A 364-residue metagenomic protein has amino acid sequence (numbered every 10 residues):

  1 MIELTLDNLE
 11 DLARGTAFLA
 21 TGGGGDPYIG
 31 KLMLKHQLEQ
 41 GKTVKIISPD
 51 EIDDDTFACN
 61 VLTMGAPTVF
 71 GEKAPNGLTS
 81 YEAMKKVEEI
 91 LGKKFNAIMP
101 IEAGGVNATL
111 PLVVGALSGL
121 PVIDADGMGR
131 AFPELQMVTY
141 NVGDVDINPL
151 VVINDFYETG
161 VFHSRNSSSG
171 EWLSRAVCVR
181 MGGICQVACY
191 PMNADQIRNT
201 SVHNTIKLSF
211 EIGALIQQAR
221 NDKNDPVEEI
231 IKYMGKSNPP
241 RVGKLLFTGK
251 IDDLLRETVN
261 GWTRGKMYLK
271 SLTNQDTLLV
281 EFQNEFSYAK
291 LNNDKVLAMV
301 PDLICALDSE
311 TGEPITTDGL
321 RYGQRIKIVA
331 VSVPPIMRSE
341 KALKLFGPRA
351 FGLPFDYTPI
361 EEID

Functional and structural regions predicted by a protein language model:
E10-T63, G312, T316-P334: N-terminal low-complexity or amphipathic/hydrophobic leaders
D26-G30, S80-Y81, I101-L112, G129-E134: Short glycine/serine/threonine-rich phosphate/pyrophosphate-binding segments that cradle anionic phosphate groups
I52-N96: Glycine-rich oxoanion-binding loops at beta->alpha junctions
I52-P67, M137-V177: A structural-propensity feature for long, helix-poor, extended segments
A116-Q136: Short, acidic/small-residue loops that bind anionic groups at enzyme active sites
D155-T205: Conserved anion/nucleotide-ligand pocket segment
G213-Y268: Oxyanion-binding "anion nests"
K250-D364: C-terminal non-catalytic interaction/assembly regions of soluble proteins
